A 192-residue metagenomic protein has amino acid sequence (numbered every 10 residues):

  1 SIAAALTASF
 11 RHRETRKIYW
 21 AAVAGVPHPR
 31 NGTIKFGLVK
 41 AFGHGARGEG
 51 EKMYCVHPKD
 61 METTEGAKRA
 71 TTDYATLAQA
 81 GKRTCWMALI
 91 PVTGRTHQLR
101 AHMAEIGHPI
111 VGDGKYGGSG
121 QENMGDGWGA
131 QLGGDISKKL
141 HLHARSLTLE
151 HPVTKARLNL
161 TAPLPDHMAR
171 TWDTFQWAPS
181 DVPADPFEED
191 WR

Functional and structural regions predicted by a protein language model:
S1-R192: RNA pseudouridine synthases
